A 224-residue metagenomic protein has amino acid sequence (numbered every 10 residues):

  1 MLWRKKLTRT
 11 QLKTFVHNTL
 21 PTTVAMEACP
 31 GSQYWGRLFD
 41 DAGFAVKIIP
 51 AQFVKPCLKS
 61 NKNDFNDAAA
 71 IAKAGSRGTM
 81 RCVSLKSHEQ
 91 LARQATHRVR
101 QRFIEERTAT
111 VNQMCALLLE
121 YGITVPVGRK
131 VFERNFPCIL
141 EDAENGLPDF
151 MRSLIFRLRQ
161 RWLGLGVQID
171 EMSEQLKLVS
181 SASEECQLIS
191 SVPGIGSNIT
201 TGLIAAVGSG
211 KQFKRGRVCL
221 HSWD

Functional and structural regions predicted by a protein language model:
M1-D224: A detector of single, family-specific signature residues that are central to catalytic or substrate-handling motifs
